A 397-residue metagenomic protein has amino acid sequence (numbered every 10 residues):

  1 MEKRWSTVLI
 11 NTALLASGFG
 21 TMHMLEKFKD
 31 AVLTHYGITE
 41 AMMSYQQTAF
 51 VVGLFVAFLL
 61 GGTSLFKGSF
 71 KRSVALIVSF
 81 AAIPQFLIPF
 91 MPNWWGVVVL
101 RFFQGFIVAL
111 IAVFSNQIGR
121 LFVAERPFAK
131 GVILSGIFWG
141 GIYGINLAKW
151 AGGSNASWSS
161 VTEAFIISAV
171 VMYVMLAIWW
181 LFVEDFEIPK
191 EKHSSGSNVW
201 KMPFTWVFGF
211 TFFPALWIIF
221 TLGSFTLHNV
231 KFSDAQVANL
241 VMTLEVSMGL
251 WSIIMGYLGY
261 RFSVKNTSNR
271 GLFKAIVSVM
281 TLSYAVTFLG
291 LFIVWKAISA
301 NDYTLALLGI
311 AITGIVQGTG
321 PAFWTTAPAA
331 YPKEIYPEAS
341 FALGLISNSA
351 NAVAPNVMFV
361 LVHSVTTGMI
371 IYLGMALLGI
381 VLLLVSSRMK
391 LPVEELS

Functional and structural regions predicted by a protein language model:
S6-E40, F220-L227, A354: Extracytoplasmic
L25-E26, P203-G256: Extracytoplasmic gate region of multi-pass secondary transporters
V56-W94: Conserved MFS/SLC helix-loop-helix module at the cytosolic interface between two early adjacent transmembrane helices
A57-F70, S252-L272, V362: Helix-to-loop junctions at the C-terminal end of transmembrane segments in multipass secondary transporters
L100-I137: Cytoplasmic helix-loop-helix junction between adjacent transmembrane helices in 12-TM secondary transporters
E125-V183: Helix-loop-helix hairpin linking two adjacent transmembrane segments in secondary transporters
R270-W324: C-terminal transmembrane helical hairpin of 12-TM major facilitator-type secondary transporters
Q317-G318, A329-V365, Y372: A late C-terminal transmembrane helix in Major Facilitator Superfamily
